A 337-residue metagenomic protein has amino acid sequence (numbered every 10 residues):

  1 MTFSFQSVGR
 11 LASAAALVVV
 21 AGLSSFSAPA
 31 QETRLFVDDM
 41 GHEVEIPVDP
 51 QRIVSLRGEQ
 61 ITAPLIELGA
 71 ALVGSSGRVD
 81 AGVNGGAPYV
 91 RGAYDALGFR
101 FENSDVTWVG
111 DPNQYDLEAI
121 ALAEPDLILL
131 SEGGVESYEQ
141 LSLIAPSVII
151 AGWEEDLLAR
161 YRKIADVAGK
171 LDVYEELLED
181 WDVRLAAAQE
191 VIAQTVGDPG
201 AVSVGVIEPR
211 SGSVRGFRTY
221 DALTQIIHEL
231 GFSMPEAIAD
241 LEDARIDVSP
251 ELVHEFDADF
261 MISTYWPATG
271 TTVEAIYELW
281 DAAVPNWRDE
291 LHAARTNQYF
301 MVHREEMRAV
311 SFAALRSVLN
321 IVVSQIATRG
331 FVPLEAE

Functional and structural regions predicted by a protein language model:
T2-A15: Bacterial N-terminal signal peptides that target proteins for export
S25-S27: N-terminal signal peptide c-region/cleavage motif recognized by signal peptidases
R52-V54, Q60-L65, E176-M234: Basic- and aromatic-lined ligand-binding clefts that recognize polyanionic substrates
I61-L117: A short, structured surface patch at a secondary-structure boundary
S76-V79, S137-E175, D182, T272-M301: Charged, glycine-enriched surface loops/patches that mediate electrostatic binding to polyanionic ligands
D80-P88, E136, A151-K163, A201-Q225 (+1 more regions): Extracytoplasmic ligand-binding site segments that recognize negatively charged/polar headgroups
L117-L130, P146, V253, D257-I262: Proline-aspartate-enriched helix->loop->beta-strand connector
E190-V191, D259-E337: Structured C-terminal subdomain patch of bacterial secreted/periplasmic proteins
